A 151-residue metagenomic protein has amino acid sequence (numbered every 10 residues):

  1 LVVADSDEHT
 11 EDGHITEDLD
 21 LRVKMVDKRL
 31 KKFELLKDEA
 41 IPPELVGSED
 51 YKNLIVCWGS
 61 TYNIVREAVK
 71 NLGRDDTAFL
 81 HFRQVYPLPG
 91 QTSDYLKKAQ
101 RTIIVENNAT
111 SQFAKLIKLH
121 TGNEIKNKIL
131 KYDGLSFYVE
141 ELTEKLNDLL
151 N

Functional and structural regions predicted by a protein language model:
L1-N151: Flexible, low-complexity linker and terminal segments
